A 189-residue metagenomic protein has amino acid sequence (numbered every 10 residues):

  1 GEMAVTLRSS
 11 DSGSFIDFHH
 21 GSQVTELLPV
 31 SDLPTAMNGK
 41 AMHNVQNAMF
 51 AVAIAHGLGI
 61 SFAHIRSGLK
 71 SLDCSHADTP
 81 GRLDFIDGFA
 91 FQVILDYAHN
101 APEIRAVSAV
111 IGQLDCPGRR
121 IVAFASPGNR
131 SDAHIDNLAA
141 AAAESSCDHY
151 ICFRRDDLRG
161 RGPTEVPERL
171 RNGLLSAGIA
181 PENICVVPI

Functional and structural regions predicted by a protein language model:
G1-D11, L69-L72, P188: Beta-strand->loop->alpha-helix junctions that form or flank phosphate-binding loops in nucleotide-handling enzymes
V5, S14, G81-D84: Residue-level detector of beta-strand structural context in well-folded domains
D11-G13, S145: Short, solvent-exposed loop/turn segments at the edges of secondary structure
G13-G21: Short polybasic amphipathic segments
H20, G68-S71, N172-L175: Short regulatory "switch" loops immediately downstream of catalytic or recognition motifs within protein catalytic
V24-D148: Nucleotide phosphate-binding/pyrophosphate-handling subdomain across enzymes that bind or process nucleotide phosphates
A140-I189: C-terminal helical cap/extension that packs against the catalytic core of soluble nucleotide-cofactor enzymes
